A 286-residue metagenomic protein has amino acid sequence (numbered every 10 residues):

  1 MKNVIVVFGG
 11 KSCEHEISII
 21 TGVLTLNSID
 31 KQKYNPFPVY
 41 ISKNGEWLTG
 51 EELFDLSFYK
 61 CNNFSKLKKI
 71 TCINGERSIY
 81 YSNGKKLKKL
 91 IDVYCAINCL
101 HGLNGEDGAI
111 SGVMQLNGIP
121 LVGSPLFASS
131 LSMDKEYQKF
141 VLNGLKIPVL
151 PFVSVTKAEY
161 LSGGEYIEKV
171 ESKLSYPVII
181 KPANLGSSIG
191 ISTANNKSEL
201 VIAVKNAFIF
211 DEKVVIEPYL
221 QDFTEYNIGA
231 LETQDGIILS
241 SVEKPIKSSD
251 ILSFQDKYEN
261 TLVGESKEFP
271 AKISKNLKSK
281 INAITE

Functional and structural regions predicted by a protein language model:
M1-F127, L131-M133, Y137, T156-E165: ATP-binding N-terminal substructure of ATP-dependent carboxylate-amine bond-forming enzymes
K2, F8-K11, K272-E286: ATP-dependent carboxylate activation and anion-phosphoryl transfer catalytic cores that bind Mg-ATP to form
K2-F8, S12-C13, I19-V23, N27 (+3 more regions): Active-site nucleotide/adenylate-binding loops and adjacent lid/helix of ATP-dependent enzymes
N35-F37, P120, P148-P151, I238: Conserved beta-strand segments of alpha/beta enzyme cores
N44-T49, G186, D222-N227: Short, active-site-adjacent cap segments at secondary-structure transitions
I110, A203, T285: Aromatic/hydrophobic pocket-lining residues that form π-stacking "cages" and hydrophobic walls in ligand
N195-K280: Phosphate-binding site of ATP-dependent enzymes
